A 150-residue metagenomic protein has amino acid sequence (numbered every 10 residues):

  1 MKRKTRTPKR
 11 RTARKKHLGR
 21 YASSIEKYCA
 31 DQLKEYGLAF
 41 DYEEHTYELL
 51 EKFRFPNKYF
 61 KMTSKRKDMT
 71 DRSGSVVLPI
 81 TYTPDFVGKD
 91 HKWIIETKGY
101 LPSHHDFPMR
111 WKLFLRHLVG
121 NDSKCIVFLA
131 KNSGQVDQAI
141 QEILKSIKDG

Functional and structural regions predicted by a protein language model:
M1-G150: Electrostatic, structured charged patches in enzyme active sites and in nucleic-acid/phosphate-binding
